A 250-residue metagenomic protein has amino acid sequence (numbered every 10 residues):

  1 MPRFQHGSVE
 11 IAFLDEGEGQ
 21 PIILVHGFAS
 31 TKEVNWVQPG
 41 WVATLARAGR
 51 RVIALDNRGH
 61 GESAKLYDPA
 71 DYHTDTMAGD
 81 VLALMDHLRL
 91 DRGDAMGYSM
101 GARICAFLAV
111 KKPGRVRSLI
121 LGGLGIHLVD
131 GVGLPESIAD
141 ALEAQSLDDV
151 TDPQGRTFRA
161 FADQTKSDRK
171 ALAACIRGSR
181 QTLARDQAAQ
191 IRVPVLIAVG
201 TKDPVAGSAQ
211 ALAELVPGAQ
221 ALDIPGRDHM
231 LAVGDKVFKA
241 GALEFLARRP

Functional and structural regions predicted by a protein language model:
V9-A64: Conserved HGGG/HGGXW glycine-rich cap/lid loop of the alpha/beta-hydrolase fold
H26, G93, G97-A102: Conserved alpha/beta-hydrolase "nucleophile elbow" surrounding the catalytic nucleophile
V37, T44-R47, A54-D94: Active-site loop/oxyanion-hole signature of alpha/beta-hydrolase fold enzymes
R103-S146: Flexible "cap/lid" loop of the alpha/beta hydrolase fold
R159-A184: Hydrophobic, aromatic-rich cap/lid helix
I191, I197-V199: Short beta-strand/loop motif that positions the catalytic acidic residue of the alpha/beta-hydrolase fold
P204-A209: Conserved alpha/beta-hydrolase "acid-adjacent" motif
L222-P250: Catalytic active-site module of serine/aspartate enzymes centered on a nucleophile-bearing elbow/loop
